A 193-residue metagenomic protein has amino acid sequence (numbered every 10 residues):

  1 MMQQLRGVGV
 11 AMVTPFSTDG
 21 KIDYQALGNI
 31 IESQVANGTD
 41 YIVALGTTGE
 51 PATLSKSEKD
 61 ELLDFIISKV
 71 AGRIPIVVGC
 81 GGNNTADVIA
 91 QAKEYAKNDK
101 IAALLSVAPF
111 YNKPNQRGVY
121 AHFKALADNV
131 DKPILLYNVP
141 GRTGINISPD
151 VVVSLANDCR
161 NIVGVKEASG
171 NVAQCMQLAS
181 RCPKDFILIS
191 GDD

Functional and structural regions predicted by a protein language model:
M2-V10, T14-G144: Active-site beta->alpha loop and helix N-cap motifs at the rims of alpha/beta catalytic domains
N129, R142-D193: Catalytic alpha/beta core domains of metabolic enzymes, predominantly
